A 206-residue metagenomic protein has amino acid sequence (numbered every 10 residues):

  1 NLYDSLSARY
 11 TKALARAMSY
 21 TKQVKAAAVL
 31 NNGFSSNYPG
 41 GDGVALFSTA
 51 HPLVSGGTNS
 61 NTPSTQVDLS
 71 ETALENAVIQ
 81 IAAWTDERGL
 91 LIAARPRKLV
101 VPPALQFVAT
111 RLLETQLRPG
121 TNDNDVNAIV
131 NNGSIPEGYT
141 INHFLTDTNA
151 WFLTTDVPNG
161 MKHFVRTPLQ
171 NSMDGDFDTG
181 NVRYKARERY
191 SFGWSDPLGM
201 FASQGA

Functional and structural regions predicted by a protein language model:
N1-Y38, L99, Y184-A186: Long, contiguous amphipathic alpha-helices that act as assembly "spine/axial" helices in icosahedral shell and virion
N32-P52: Charge-rich, acidic-biased intrinsically disordered regions
F34-N37, E87-I92: Surface-exposed acidic, glycine-flexible loop patches that form ligand/cofactor-binding and adhesion interfaces
F47-D86, A93-K98, A104-A206: Sequence/fold signature of self-assembling virion shell proteins
